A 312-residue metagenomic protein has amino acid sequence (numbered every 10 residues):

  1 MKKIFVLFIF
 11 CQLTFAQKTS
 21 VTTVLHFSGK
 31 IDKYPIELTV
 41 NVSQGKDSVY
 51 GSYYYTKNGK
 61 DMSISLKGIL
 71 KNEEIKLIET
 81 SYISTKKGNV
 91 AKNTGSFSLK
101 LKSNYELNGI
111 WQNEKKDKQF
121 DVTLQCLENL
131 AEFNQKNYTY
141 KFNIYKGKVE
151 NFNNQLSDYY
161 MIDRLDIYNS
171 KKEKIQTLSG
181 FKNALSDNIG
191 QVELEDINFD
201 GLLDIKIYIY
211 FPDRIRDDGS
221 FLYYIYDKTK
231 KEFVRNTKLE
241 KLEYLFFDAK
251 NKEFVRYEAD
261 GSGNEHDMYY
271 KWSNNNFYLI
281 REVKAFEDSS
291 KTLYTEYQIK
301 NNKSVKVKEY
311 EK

Functional and structural regions predicted by a protein language model:
M1-T22: Bacterial Sec-dependent N-terminal signal peptides
K18-E37: Short N-terminal segments immediately surrounding and downstream of signal-peptide cleavage
V24-H26, G45-Y50, Y54-T56, N72-Y159 (+1 more regions): Acidic, small-residue rich beta-repeat scaffolds with periodic aromatic anchors
I31-L70: N-terminal glycine/threonine-rich, aromatic-flanked beta-hairpin/loop signature
Y168-S170, R216-R235, Y269-N274: Beta-propeller blade repeat segments, especially FG-GAP/WD-type strand-to-loop junctions in 6- to 7-bladed propeller
T177-S179, V234-E240, L279-F286: Beta-propeller fold detector
N188-I197, L242-K252: Beta-propeller blade termini
D196-Y210, K252-V255: Acidic/hydrophobic-patterned starts of short beta strands in beta-sheet-rich repeat architectures
